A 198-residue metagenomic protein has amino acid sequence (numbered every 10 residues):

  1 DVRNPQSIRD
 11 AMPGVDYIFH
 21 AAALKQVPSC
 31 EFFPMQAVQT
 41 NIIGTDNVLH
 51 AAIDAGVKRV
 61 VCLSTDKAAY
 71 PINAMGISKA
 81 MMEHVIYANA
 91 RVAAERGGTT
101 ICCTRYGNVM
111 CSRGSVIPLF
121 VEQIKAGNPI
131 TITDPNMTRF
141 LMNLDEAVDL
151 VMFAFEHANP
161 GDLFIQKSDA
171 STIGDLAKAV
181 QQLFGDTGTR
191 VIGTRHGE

Functional and structural regions predicted by a protein language model:
D1-Y17: Conserved Rossmann-fold cofactor-binding substructure of NAD(P)-dependent oxidoreductases
R3, F32, T40, C111 (+3 more regions): Residue-level signal for the nucleotide or nucleotide-sugar donor/cofactor binding architecture
Q6, I42, D46, D145-V148: Conserved active-site region of classical short-chain dehydrogenase/reductase
Y17-H20, L24-A80, H84, A88: Conserved Rossmann-fold NAD(P)-dependent oxidoreductase catalytic core, especially the SDR/UDP-sugar
C30, R96, C103-R105, L119-M142 (+2 more regions): A conserved pocket-lining segment of Rossmann-fold NAD(P)-dependent short-chain dehydrogenase/reductase
A74-S78, V109, N143-L144: The catalytic Tyr-centered alpha-helix of NAD(P)H-dependent dehydrogenases
T100-R105, V109, R190: Rossmann-like NAD(H)/NADP(H) cofactor-binding core
A154-E198: Mid/C-terminal beta-alpha module of Rossmann-like enzyme folds, strongest in SDR-family dehydrogenases/epimerases
